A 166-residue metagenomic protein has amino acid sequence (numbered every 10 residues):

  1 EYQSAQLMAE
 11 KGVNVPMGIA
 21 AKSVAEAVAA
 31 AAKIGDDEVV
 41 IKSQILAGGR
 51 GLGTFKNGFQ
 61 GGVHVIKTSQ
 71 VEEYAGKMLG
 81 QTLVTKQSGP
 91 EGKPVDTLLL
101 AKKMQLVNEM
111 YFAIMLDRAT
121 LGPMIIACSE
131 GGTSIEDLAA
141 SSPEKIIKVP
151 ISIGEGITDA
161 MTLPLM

Functional and structural regions predicted by a protein language model:
E1-M166: Active-site nucleotide/adenylate-binding loops and adjacent lid/helix of ATP-dependent enzymes
